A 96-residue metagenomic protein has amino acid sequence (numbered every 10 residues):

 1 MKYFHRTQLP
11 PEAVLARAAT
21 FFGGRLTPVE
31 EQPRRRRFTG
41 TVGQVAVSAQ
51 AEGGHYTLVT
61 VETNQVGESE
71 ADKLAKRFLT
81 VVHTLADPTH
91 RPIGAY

Functional and structural regions predicted by a protein language model:
M1-E30: Terminal, regulation- and interaction-focused segments at domain boundaries
K2, R35, V59-E62: Conserved short-loop catalytic and cofactor-binding motifs
Q8, R35-R36, V45, Y56: A broad, structure-centric signal for solvent-exposed, well-ordered loop/edge residues that line or flank functional
R17-A18, R34, P92: A general marker of short, structured functional hotspots
E30-F38: Short, hydrophobic/aromatic-rich segments at coil-to-beta transitions
T41-Y96: Beta-strand/loop substructures that line and gate deep hydrophobic ligand-binding cavities in soluble
